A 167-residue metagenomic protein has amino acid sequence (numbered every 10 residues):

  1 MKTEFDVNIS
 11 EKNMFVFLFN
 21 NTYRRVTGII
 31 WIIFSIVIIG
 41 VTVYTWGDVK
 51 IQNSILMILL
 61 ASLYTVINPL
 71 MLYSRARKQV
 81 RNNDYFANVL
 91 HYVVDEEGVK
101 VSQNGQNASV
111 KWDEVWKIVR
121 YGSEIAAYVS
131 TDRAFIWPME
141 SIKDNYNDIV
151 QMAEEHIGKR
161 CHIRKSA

Functional and structural regions predicted by a protein language model:
M1-G40: N-terminal membrane-targeting/pre-transmembrane regions
K2, N107, A134: Short, mixed charged/polar active-site loops that provide acid/base catalysis or chelate metal/phosphate cofactors
G40-V49: Juxtamembrane "helix-exit" motif on the non-cytosolic side of transmembrane helices
D48-S62: Hydrophobic alpha-helical transmembrane segments
N68-S109: Conserved beta-hairpin
V93-V94, R120, V129: Generic beta-strand structural signal
I125-A167: A membrane-cytosol interface segment of integral membrane proteins
